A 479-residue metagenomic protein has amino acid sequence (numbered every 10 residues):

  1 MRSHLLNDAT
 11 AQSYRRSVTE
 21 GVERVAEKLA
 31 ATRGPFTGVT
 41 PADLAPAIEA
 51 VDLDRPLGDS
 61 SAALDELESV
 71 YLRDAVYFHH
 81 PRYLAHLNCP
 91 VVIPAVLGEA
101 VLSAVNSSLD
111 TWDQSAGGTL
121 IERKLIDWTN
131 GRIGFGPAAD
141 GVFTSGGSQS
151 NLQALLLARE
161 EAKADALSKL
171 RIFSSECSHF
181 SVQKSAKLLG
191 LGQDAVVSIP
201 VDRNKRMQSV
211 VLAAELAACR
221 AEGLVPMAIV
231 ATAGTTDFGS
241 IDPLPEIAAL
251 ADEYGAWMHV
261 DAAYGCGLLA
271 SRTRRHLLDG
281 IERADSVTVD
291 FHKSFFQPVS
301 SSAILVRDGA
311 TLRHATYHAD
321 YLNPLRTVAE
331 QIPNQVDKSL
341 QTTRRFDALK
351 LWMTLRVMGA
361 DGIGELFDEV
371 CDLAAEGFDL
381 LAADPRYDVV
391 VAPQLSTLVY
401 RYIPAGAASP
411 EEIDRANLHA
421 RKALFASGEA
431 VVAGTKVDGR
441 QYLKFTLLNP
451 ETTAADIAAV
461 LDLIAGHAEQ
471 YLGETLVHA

Functional and structural regions predicted by a protein language model:
M1-A138, F425-A426, A430, T446-L448 (+3 more regions): N-terminal entrance/gating region of PLP-dependent enzymes' catalytic architecture
V101, E122, I126-T129, N151-A162 (+2 more regions): Buried hydrophobic packing segments
T129-Q153, V197-P200: Short loop-beta-helix segment that forms the pyridoxal 5′-phosphate
Q149-R313: Conserved PLP-enzyme active-site core in the AAT-like
T235, D279-P385: Active-site C-terminal subdomain of aminotransferase-like
D388-P393, V432-V437: Short beta-strand
V389-L424: Conserved PLP-binding catalytic core of the aspartate aminotransferase-like
G434-A479: PLP-dependent enzyme catalytic core of the Aspartate aminotransferase-like
